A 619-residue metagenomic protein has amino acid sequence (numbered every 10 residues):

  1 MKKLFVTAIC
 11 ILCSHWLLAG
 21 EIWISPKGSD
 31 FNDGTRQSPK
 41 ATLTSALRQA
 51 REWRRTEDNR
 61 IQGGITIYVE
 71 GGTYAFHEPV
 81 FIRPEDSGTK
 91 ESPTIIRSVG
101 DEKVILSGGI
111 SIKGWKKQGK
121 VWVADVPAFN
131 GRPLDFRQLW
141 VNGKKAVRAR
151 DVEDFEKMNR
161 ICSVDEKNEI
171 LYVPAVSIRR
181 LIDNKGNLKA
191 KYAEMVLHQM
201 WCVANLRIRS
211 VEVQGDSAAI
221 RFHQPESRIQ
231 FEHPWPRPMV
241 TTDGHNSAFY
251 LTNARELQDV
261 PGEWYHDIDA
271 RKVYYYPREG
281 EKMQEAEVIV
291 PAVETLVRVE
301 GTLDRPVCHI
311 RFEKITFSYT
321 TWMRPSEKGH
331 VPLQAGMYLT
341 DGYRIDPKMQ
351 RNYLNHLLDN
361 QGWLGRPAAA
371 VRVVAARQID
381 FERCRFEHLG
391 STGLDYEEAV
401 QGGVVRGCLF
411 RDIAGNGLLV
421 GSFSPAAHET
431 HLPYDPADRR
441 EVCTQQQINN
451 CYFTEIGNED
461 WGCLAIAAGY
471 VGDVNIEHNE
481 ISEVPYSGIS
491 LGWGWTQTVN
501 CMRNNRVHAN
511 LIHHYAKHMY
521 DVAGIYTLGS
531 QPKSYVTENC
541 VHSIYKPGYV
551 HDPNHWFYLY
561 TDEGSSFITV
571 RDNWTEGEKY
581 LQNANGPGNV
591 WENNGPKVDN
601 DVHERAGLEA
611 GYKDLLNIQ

Functional and structural regions predicted by a protein language model:
M1-G20: Bacterial Sec-dependent N-terminal signal peptides
G20, G63-I65, G72, E78 (+20 more regions): The right-handed parallel beta-helix/beta-solenoid scaffold, focusing on the short coil/turn and N-cap positions
W23-A375, D380, A426-A437: Extracellular polysaccharide-degrading/modifying enzymes targeting complex plant/algal/animal polysaccharides
Y68, A75, F81, I95-R97 (+20 more regions): Extracellular beta-strand solenoid repeats
E78-P79, E294, T321-E327, A368 (+11 more regions): Short glycine/acidic-rich loop motifs that flank beta-strands on beta-rich extracellular proteins
V147, D151-E153, Y319, M323 (+2 more regions): Extracellular beta-rich repeat passengers
P277, A375, E398, S422 (+7 more regions): Active-site proximal loops enriched in glycine and acidic residues that flank catalytic Cys/His/Asp and coordinate
C308-Y319, L357, R377-S391, V400-G415 (+6 more regions): Right-handed parallel beta-helix
